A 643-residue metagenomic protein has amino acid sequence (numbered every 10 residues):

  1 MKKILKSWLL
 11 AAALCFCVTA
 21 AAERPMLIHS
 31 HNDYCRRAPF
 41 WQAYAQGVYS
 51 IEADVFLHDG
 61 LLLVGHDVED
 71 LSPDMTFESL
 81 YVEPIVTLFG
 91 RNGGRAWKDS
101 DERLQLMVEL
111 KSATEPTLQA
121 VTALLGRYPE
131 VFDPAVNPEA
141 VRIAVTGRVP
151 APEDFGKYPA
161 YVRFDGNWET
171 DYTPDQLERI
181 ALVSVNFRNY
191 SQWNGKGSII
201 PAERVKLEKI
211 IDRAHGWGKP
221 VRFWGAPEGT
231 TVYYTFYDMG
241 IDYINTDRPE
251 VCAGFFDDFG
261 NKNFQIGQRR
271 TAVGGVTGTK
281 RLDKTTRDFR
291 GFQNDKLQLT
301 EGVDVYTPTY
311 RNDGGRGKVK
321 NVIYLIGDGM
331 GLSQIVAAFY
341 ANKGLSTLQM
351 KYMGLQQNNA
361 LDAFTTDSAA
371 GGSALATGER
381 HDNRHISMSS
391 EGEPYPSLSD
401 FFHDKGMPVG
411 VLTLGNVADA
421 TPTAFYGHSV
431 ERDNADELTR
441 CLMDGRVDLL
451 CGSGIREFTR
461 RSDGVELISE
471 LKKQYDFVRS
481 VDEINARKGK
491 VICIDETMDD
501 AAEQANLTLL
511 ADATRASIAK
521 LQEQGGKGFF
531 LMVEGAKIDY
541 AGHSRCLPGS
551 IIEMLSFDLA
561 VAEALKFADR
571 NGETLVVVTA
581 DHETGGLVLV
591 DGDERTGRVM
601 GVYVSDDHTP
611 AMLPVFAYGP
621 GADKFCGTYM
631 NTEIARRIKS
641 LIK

Functional and structural regions predicted by a protein language model:
M1-E23: Bacterial Sec-dependent N-terminal signal peptides
A21-R269: Phosphate-group recognition and catalysis centered on beta-loop-alpha active-site segments
E23-M26, G47, E102-Q105, N137-R142 (+11 more regions): Loop/turn elements at helix/coil->beta-strand transitions in domains of secreted/extracellular proteins
H31-D33, A53-F56, E109-S112, T146-V149 (+12 more regions): Active-site-proximal beta-strand/loop segments in catalytic clefts of secreted hydrolases
R269-R460, L467-D482, E583-K643: N-terminal catalytic scaffold of extracellular/periplasmic and nuclease hydrolases that process anionic headgroups
L332, F557-E594: Metal-dependent active-site segment of extracytoplasmic phospho-/sulfohydrolases and closely related
A420-Y426, D499-D500, G525-G528, M532-E563: Active-site His/acidic residue clusters
E483-I494, A513-A536: Active-site regions of oxyanion-processing enzymes, predominantly non-cytosolic
